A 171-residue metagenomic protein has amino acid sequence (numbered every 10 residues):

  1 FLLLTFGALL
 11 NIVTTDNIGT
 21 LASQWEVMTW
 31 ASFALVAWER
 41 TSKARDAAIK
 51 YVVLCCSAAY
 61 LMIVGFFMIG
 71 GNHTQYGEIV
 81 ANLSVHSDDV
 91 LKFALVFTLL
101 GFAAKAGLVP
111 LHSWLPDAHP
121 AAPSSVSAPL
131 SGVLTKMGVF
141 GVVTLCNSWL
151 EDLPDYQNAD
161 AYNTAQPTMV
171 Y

Functional and structural regions predicted by a protein language model:
F1-Y60, P123, G132, M137 (+1 more regions): Internal transmembrane alpha-helices of multipass membrane proteins
L4, F93-V96, V126: Alpha-helical membrane-protein architecture signal
V27, A58-A118, V139-Y171: Juxtamembrane/interfacial segments at transmembrane-helix boundaries in multi-pass membrane proteins
E39-R45, H73-T74, P116-V126, E151: Juxtamembrane helix-boundary/capping and inter-helix hinge elements in multi-pass membrane proteins
K50-Y51, V126, Y156-Q157: Short, surface-exposed, polar/charged, turn-prone segments marking secondary-structure boundaries
